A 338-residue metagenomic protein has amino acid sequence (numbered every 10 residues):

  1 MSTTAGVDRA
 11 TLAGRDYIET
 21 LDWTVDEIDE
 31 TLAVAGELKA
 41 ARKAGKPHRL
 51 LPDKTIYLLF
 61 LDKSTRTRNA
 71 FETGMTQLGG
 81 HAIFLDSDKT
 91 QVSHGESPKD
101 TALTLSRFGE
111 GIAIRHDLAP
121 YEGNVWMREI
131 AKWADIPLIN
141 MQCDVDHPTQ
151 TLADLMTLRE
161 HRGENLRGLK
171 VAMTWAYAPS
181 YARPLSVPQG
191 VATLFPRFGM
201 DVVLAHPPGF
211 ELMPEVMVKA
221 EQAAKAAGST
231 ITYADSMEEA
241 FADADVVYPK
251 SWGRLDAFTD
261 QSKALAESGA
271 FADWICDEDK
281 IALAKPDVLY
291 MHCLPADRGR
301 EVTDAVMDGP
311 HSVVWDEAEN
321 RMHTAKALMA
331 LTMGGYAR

Functional and structural regions predicted by a protein language model:
M1-N69, T73, D146: Positively charged, low-complexity intrinsically disordered leader regions
K43, R49-E160: Phosphate/diphosphate ligand-binding glycine-rich loop within oxidoreductases
L51-I56, R167-L169, D287: Phosphate-coordination loops involved in phosphoryl transfer and adenosine-cofactor binding
L61-T73, R159-K250: Glycine-rich phosphate/diphosphate-binding loop of Rossmann-like nucleotide-binding domains
A134-I136, M200, L283-L289: A short helix->loop->beta-strand "cap" motif at the edges of active sites that frequently abuts
E221-A305: Rossmann-like adenosine-cofactor binding region
D287-R338: Adenosine-phosphate binding glycine-rich loop
